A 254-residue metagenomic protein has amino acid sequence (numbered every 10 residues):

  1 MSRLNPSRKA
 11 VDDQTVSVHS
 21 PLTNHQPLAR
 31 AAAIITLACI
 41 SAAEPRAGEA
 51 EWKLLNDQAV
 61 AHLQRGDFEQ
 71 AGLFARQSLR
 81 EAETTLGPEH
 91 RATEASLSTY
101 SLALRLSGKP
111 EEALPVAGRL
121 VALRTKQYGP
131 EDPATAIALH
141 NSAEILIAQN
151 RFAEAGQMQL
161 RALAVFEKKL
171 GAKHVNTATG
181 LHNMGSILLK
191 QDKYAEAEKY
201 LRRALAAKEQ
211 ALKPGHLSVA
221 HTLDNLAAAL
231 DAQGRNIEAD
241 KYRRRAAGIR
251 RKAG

Functional and structural regions predicted by a protein language model:
A31-I40: Bacterial N-terminal signal peptides
E44-E69, L73: N-terminal leader/linker segments that initiate helical-solenoid repeat arrays
K53-Q64, R91-L106, A117, P133-A148 (+2 more regions): Conserved alpha-helical positions within TPR/SEL1-like repeat arrays
T84-P88, V121, K126-P130, K168-A172 (+2 more regions): Short coil/turn linkers that connect adjacent helices within long alpha-helical scaffolds, especially alpha-solenoid
R202, D224, D231, I237-R251: TPR/TPR-like (Sel1-like) alpha-helical repeat modules
